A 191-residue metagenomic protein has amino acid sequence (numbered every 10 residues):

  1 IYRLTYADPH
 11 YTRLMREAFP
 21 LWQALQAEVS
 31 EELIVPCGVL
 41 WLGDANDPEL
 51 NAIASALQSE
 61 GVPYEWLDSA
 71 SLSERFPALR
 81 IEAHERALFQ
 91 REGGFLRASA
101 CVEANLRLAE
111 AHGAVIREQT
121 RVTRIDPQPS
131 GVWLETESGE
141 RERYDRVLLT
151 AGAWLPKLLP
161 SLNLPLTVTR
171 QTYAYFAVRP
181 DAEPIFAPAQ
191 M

Functional and structural regions predicted by a protein language model:
I1-R3, P9, E17, L25 (+1 more regions): Flavin-dependent oxidoreductases
I1-R75, H84-R86: Dinucleotide-binding Rossmann-like beta1-alpha1 core, especially the glycine-rich loop that anchors the ADP
I34-P36, I116-R117, T167-Q171: A short coil-to-beta-strand element that immediately follows conserved catalytic motifs
E49, F76-H84, D126-W133: A short, glycine/Asx- and small/polar-enriched loop/turn that sits immediately N-terminal to a beta-strand
P63, V115, P165: Residue-level detector of anion-binding/catalytic polar loops
E65-D68, R117-E118, L149: General beta-strand structural signal in soluble alpha/beta enzymes
F89-D145: Helical element adjacent to the flavin cofactor pocket in flavoenzyme catalytic cores
